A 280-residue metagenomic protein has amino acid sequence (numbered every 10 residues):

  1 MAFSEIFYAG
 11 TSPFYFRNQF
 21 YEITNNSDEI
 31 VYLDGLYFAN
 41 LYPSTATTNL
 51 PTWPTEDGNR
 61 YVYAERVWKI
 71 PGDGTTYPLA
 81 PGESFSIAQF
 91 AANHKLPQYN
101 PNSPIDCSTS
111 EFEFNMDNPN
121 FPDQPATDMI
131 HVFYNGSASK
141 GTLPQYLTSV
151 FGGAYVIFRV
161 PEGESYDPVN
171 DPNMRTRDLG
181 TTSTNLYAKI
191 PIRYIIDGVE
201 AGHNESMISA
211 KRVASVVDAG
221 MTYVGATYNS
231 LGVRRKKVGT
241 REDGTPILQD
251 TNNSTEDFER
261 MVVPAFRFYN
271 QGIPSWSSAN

Functional and structural regions predicted by a protein language model:
M1-T47, A126, Y134-G153, V160-R175 (+3 more regions): A structural motif detector for short, solvent-exposed N-terminal "entry" segments of globular domains
S12-F16, G74-Y77, D250: Extracytoplasmic/periplasmic, Sec-exported soluble proteins
I30, G74-P78, G225: Short, surface-exposed secondary-structure edge patches
L33-L36, N49-L50, P97-P101: Short, solvent-exposed loop/turn and secondary-structure capping segments
T52-P97: Intrinsically disordered, low-complexity Pro/Gly/Ser/Thr-rich segments with frequent PxxP/GP/PP motifs and embedded
H94-I105, P264-G272: Short, surface-exposed, low-complexity cationic segments
N100-V238: Acidic, glycine-rich loop-and-strand cores that form catalytic or ligand-binding grooves in diverse globular domains
Q249-N280: A recurrent domain-boundary module in secreted/ectodomain proteins
